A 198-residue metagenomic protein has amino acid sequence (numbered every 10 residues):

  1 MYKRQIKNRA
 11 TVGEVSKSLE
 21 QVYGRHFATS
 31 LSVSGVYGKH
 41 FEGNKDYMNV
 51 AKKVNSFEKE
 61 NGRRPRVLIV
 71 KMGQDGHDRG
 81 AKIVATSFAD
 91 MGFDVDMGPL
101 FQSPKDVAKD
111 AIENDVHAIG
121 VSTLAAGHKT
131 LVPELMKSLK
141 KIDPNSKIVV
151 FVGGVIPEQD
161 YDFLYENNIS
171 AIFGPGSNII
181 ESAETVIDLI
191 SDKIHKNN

Functional and structural regions predicted by a protein language model:
M1-Q5: Conserved small/polar residues in nucleotide/adenosyl-binding loops
K7, E20, G24-A28, I187-H195: Non-catalytic alpha-helical coupling and interface elements of nucleotide-dependent molecular machines and regulators
A10-D46: Terminal amphipathic helices with adjacent charged low-complexity linkers/tails
K39-V50, N55-S56, K196-N198: Extended, intrinsically disordered, low-complexity segments
A51-P65, K109-D115: Glycine-rich phosphate/diphosphate-binding loops that line cofactor/substrate pockets in enzymes
L68-V70: Short hydrophobic segments within beta-strands
A81-K193: Cofactor-cradling patches in redox/metallo enzymes
